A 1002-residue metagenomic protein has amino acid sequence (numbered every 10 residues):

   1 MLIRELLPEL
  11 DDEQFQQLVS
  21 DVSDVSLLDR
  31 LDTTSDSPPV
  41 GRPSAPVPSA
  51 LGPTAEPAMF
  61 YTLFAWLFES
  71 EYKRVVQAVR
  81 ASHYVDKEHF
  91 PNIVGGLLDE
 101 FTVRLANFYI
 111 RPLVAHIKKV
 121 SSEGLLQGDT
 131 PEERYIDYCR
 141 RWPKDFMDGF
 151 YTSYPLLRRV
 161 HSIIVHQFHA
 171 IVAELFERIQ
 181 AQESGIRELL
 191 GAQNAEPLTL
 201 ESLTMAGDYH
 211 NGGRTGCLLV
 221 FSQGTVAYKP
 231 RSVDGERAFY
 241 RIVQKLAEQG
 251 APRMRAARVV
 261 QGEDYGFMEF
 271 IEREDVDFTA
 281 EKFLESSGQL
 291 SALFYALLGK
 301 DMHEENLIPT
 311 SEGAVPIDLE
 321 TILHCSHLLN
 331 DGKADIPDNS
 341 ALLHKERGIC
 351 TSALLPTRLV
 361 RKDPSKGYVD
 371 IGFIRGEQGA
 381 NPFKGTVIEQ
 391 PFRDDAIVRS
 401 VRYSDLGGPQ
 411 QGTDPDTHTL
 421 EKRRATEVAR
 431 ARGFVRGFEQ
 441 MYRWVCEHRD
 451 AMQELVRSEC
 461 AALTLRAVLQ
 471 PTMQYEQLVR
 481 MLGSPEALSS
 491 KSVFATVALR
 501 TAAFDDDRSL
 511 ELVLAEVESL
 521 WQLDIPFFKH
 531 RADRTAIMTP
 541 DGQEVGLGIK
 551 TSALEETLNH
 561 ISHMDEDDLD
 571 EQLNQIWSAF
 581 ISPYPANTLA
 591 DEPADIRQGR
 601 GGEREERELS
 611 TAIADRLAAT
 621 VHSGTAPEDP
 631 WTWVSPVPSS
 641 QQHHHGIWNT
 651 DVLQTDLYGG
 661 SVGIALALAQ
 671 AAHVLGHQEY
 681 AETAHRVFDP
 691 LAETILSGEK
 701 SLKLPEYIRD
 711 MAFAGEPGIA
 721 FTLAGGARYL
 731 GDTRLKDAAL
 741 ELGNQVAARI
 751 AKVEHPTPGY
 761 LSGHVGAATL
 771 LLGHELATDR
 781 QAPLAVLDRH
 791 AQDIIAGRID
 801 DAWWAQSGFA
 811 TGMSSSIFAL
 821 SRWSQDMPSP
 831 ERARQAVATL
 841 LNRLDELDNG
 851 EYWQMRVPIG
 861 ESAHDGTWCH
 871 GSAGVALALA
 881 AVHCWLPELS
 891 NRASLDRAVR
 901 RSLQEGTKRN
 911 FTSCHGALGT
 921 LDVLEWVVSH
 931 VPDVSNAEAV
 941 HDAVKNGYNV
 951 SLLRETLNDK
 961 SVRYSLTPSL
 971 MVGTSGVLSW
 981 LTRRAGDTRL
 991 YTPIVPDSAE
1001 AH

Functional and structural regions predicted by a protein language model:
M1-Y135, C139-F176, G313-T611: C-terminal catalytic region of ATP-dependent kinase domains
V75-S82, D86, F90-G299, E304 (+1 more regions): Conserved ATP-binding subdomain of kinase catalytic cores across diverse folds
L355, A594-R600, V662-H677, G718-D732 (+5 more regions): Well-ordered alpha-helical scaffold segments within catalytic/enzyme domains
S578-Q654, G659, Q670, V674 (+2 more regions): Low-complexity, Ser/Thr/Pro/Gly-enriched N-terminal "stalk/linker" regions
A612-D629, E682-L702, R734-E754, A785-W803 (+4 more regions): Long, well-ordered core segments of solenoidal/helical folds
H643-S661, K700-E716, A751-H764, I799-S814 (+3 more regions): Solvent-exposed loop and edge beta-strand segments that line ligand/cofactor-binding and catalytic clefts
T912-H915, V927-H1002: CBM-like carbohydrate-recognition segments
